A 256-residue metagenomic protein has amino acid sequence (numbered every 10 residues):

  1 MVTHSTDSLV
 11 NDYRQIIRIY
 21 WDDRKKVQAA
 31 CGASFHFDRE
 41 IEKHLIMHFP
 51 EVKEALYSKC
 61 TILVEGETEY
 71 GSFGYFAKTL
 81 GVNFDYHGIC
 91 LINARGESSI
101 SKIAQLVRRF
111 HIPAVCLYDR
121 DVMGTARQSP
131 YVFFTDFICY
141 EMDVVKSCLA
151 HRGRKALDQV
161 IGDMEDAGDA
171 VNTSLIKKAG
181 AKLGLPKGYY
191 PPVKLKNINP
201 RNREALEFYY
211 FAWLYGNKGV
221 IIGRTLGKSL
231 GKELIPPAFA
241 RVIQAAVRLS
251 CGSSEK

Functional and structural regions predicted by a protein language model:
M1-E51, Q244-G252: Switch/communication elements of ASCE P-loop NTPase nucleotide-binding domains
P50-L63, E67-K256: Acidic, Mg2+-coordinating catalytic modules of nucleic-acid enzymes
